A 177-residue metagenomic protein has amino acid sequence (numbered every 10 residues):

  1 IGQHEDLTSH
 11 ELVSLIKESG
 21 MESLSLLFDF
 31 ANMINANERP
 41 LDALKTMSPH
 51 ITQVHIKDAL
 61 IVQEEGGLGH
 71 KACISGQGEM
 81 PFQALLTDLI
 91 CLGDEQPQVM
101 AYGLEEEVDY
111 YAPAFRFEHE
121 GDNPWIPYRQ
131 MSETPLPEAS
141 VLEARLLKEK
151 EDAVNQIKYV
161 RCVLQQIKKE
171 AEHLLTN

Functional and structural regions predicted by a protein language model:
I1-G2, L27, G103-E105: Generic enzyme active-site microenvironment
I1-S9: Active-site groove signature of glycoside hydrolases
S9-S23, I34-N177: Histidine-acidic metal/acid-base catalytic patches
A31: Adenine-nucleotide cofactor-binding loop residues
